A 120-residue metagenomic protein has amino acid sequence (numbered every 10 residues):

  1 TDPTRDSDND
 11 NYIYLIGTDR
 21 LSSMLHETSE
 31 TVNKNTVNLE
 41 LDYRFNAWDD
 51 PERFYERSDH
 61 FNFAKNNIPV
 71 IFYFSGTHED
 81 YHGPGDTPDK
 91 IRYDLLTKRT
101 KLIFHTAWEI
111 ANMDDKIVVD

Functional and structural regions predicted by a protein language model:
T1-F72: Metal-dependent peptidase/peptidase-like ectodomains
F74-D120: His/Asp/Glu-rich mid-to-C-terminal helical/loop segments that flank catalytic regions of hydrolases
